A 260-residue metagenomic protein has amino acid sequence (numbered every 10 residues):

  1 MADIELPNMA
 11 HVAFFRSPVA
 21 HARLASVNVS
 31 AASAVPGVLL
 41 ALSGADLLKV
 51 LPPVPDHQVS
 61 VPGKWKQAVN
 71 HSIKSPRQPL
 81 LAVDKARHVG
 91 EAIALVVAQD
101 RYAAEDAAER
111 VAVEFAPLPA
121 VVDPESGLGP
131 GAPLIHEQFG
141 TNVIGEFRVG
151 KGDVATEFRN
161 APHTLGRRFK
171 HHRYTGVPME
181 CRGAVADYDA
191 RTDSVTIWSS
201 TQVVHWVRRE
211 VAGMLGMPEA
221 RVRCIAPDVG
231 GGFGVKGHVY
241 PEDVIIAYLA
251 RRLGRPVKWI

Functional and structural regions predicted by a protein language model:
M1-I144, T164, R252-R255: Flexible, low-hydrophobicity surface segments
A2-D3, S30, V83-A86, V154-A155 (+4 more regions): A generic local secondary-structure boundary/capping motif
L40-G44, H88, L165-F169, T196-S199 (+2 more regions): General beta-strand structural signal in soluble alpha/beta enzymes
A41-L42, V149-D153, E157: Predominantly extracellular/luminal regions of secreted and cell-surface proteins, especially disulfide-bonded
D153-L215: Conserved beta-alpha junction segments in alpha/beta enzyme cores
A184-Y188, R209-R223, V244-W259: Proline/glycine-anchored alpha-helix kink/cap motifs
G234-E242: Short glycine/threonine-rich loop-to-helix capping motif typified by GTGT followed within a few residues by an Asp-Pro
